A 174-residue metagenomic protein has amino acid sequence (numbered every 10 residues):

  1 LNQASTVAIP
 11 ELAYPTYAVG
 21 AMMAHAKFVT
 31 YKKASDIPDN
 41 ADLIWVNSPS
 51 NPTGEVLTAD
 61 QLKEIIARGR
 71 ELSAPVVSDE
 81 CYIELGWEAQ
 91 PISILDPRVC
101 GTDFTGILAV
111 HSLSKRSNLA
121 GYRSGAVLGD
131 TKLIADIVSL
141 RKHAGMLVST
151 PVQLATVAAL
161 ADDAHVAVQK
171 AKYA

Functional and structural regions predicted by a protein language model:
L1-T6, A24: Phosphate-binding glycine-rich loop
V7-A8, A21, I44, N51 (+6 more regions): Generic structural signal for small/hydrophobic residues in well-ordered secondary structure, especially within
L12, P49, S112: Flexible loop residues that form catalytic and substrate-binding hotspots at small-molecule/glycan-binding clefts
A13-Y17: Conserved coil-to-alpha-helix start sites within the AMP-binding
A18, M22, V29-N40, P52-V76 (+1 more regions): Active-site pre-lysine segment of PLP-dependent enzymes
S48-P52, V166: Surface-exposed cleft-lining segments at the edges of enzyme active sites
G106-A174: PLP-dependent aminotransferase class I/II
